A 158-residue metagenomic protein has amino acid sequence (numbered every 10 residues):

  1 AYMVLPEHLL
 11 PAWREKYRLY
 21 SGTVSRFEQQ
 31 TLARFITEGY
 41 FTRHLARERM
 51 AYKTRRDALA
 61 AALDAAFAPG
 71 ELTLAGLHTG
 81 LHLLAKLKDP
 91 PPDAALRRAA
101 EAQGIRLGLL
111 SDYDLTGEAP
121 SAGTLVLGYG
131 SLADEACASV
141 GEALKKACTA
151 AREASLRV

Functional and structural regions predicted by a protein language model:
A1-M50: Conserved core segment of the aminotransferase class I/II
P6-E7, T37, K86-K88, G130-L132: Residue-level recognition of strand-loop junctions within catalytic nucleotide-signaling folds
L10, R14, A85-V126, S139: Conserved C-terminal alpha-helix-loop-beta "cap" of PLP-dependent enzymes that closes/shapes the active-site mouth
P11, Q29-Q30, R34, D57 (+5 more regions): Feature representing long, continuous alpha-helical segments
T37-F41, D64, P69, P92: Inter-domain helical "communication" segments and dimerization helices that couple sensory or membrane-embedded modules
R49-A60, E71-K86, L96-A99: Conserved glycine-rich beta-strand-loop-beta hairpin in the small C-terminal domain of fold type I
A102, E118-V158: PLP-dependent enzyme catalytic core of the Aspartate aminotransferase-like
